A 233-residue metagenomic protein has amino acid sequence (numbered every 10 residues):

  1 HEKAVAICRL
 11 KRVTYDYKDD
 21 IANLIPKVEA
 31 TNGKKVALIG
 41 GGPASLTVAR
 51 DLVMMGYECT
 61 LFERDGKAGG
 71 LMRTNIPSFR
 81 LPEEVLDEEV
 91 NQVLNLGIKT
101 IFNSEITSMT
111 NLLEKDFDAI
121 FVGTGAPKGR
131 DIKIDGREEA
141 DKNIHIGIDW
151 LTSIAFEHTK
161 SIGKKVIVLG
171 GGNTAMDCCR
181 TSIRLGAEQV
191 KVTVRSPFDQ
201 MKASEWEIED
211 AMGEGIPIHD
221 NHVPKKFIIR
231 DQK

Functional and structural regions predicted by a protein language model:
H1-T60, R64-D65, M72-F79, V90 (+2 more regions): Fe-S ferredoxin-like electron-transfer domains and their immediately adjacent linker/connector regions across
V28-E29, D135-G136, E157-T159: Short secondary-structure boundary/capping segments
G33-F62, I101-E114, K128-D131, D149-E205: Rossmann-like dinucleotide/flavin-binding elements
E58-L61, D65-L96, T100-I101, T152-I154 (+1 more regions): Rossmann-like dinucleotide-binding cores of NAD(P)H-dependent redox enzymes
A119: Short, Asp-centered acidic motifs that coordinate Mg2+ and/or phosphate in catalytic or ligand-binding sites
G123-E139, I144-H145: Flavin (primarily FAD) binding-site architecture
F227-K233: Short, intrinsically disordered, charge-balanced linker/junction segments flanking boundaries in proteins
